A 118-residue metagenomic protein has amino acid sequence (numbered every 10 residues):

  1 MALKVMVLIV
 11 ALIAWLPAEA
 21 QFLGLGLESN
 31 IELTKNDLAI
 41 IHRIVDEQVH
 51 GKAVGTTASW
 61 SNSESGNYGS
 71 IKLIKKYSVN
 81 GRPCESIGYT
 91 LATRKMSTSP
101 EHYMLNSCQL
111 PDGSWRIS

Functional and structural regions predicted by a protein language model:
M1-A2: N-terminal secretory signal peptides that target proteins for export/translocation
V5-A14: Sec-dependent N-terminal signal peptides
A14-W15, P111: Generic short alpha-helical hydrophobic face used as a protein-protein interaction/packing hotspot
L16-A20: Sec/Tat signal peptide C-region and signal peptidase I cleavage site
Q21-S118: Extended interaction-bearing regions that mediate binding to partners or small molecules
